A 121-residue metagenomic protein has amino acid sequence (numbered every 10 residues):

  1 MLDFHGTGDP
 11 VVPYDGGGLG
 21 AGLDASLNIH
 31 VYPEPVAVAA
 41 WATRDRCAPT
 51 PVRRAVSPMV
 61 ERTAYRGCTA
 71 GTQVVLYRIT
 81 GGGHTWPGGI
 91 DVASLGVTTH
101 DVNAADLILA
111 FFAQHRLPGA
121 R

Functional and structural regions predicted by a protein language model:
M1-R121: Flexible, surface-exposed loop/gating regions in the mature catalytic domains of secreted/periplasmic hydrolases
